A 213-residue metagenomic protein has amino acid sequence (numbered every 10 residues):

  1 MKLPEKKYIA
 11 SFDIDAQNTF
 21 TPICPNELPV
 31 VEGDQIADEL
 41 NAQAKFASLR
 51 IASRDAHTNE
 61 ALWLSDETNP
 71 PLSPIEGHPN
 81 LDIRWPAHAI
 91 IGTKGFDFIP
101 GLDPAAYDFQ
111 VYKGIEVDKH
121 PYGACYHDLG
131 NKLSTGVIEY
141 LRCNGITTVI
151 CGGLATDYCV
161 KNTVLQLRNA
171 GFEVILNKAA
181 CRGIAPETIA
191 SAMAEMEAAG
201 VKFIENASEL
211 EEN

Functional and structural regions predicted by a protein language model:
M1-I115, C143, T147, N169-L176 (+1 more regions): Active-site acidic carboxylates
W63-L64, Y126-G130, D157-Y158: Short acidic/polar alpha-helix capping motifs at helix-coil junctions
A87-G92, Y126-N131, G153: Short, surface-exposed loop/turn motifs that are enriched in glycine and acidic residues and include a nearby proline
P104-N144: Histidine/lysine/aspartate-rich catalytic loop segments that bind and position anionic ligands
H120, Y158-N162, G183-P186, E212: Short active-site-adjacent structural elements
I146-N162, L176-C181: Glycine-rich anion-binding loop/nest that anchors nucleotide
V164, R168: Gly/Ala-rich phosphate-binding loop of Rossmann-like dinucleotide-binding domains, activating on the conserved
